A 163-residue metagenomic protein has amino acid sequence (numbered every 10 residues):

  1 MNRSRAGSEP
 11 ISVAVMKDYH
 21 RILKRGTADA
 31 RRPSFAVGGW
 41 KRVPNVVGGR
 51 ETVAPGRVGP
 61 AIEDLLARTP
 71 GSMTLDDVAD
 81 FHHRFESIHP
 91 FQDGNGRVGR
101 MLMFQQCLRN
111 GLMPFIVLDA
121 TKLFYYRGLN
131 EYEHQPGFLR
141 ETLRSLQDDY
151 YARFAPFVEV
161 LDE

Functional and structural regions predicted by a protein language model:
M1-E163: FIC/Doc superfamily catalytic core
